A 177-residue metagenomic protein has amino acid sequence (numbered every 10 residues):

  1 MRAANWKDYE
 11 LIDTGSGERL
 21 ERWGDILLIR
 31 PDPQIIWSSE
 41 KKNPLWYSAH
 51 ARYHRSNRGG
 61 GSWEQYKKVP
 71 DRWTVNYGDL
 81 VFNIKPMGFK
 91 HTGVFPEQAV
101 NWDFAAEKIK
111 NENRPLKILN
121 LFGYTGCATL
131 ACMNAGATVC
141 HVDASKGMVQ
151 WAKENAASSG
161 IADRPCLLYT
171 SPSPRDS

Functional and structural regions predicted by a protein language model:
M1-A3: N-terminal accessory targeting/assembly segments
K7-E21, L28-P96, D103: Non-catalytic substrate-recognition/targeting regions of SAM-dependent transferases
I26-L27, T138: Structural motif
E97-N111: Conserved alpha-helix/loop element of class I SAM-dependent methyltransferases that forms part of the SAM/SAH-binding
E107-L168: Conserved SAM/SAH cofactor-binding pocket of Class I
Y169-D176: Conserved small/polar residues in nucleotide/adenosyl-binding loops
